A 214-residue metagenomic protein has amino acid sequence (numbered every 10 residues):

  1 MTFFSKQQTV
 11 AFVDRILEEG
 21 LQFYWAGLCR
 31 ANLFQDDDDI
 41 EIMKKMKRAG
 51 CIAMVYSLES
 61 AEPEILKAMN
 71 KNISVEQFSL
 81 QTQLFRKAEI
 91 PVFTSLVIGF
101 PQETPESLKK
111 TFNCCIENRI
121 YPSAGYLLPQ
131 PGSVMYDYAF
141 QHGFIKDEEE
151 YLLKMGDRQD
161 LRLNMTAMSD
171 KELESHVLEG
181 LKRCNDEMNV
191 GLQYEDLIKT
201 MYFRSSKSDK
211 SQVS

Functional and structural regions predicted by a protein language model:
M1-F93: Conserved SAM/AdoMet-binding glycine-rich loop
M1-S5, R30-N32, I98-Q102, G125-V134: Short, solvent-exposed turn/loop segments enriched in Gly/Ser/Thr/Pro and often Arg
T9, D39, F78, T104 (+2 more regions): Aromatic/hydrophobic pocket-lining residues that form the small-molecule binding cavity in soluble enzyme cores
K67, V97, T104, R162: Generic anion/oxyanion-binding catalytic loop in active/binding sites
P91, E106-S214: C-terminal accessory regions of radical SAM enzymes
